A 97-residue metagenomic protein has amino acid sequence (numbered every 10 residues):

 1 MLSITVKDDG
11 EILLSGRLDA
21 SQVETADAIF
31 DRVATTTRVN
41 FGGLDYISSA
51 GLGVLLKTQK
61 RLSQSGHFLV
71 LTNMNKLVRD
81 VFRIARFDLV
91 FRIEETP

Functional and structural regions predicted by a protein language model:
M1-L13: Short beta-strand/loop segment at the start of cytosolic alpha/beta domains
L18-V90: Amphipathic alpha-helical interaction surfaces in cytosolic regulatory modules
R92-T96: Short acidic-hydrophobic, aromatic-tinged amphipathic segments that line or gate anion-handling sites
